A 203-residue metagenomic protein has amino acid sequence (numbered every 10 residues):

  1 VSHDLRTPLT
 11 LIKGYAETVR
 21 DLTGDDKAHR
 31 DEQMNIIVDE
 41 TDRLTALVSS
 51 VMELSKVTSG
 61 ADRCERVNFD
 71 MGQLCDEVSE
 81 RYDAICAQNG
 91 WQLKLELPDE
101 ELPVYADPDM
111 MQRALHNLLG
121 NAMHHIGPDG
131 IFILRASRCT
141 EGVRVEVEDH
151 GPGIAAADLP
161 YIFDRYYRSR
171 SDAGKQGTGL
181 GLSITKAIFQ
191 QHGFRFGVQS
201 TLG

Functional and structural regions predicted by a protein language model:
R20-K27: Short acidic helix/loop segment immediately C-terminal to the autophosphorylated histidine in two-component histidine
D39-L44: Short alpha-helical segment of the dimerization/phosphotransfer core of two-component systems
S59-C64, P103-A106: Conserved micro-motifs of the catalytic ATP-binding
E65-E80: A conserved beta-strand-to-alpha-helix junction within the catalytic ATP-binding
I85-L95: Short conserved segments within the C-terminal catalytic ATPase subdomain
I154-Y166: Short conserved segment of the HATPase_c
